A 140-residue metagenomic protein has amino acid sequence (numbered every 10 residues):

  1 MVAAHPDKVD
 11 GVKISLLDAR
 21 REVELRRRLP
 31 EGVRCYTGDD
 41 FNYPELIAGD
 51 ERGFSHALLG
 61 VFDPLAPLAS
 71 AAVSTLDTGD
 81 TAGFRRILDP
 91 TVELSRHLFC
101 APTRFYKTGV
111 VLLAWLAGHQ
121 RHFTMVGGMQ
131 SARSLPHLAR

Functional and structural regions predicted by a protein language model:
M1-R104: Catalytic alpha/beta core domains of metabolic enzymes, predominantly
L98-R140: C-terminal extensions of enzymes
